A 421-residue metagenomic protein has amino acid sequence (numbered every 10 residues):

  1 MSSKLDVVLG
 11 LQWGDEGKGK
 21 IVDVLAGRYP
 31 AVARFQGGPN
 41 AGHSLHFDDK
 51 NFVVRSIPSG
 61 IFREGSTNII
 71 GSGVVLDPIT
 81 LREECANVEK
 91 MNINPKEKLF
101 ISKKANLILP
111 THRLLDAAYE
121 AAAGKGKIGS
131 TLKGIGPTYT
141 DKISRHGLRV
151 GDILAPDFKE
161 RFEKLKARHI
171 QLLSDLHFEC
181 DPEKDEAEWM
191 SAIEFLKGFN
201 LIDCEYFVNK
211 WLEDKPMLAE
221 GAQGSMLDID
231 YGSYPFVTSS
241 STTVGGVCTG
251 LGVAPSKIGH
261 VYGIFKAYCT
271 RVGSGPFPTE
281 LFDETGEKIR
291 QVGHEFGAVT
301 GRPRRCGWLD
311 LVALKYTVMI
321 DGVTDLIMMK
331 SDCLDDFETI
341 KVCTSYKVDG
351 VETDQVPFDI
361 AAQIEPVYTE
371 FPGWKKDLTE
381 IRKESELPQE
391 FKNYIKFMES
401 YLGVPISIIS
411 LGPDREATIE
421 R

Functional and structural regions predicted by a protein language model:
M1-R421: Non-transmembrane, aqueous-exposed alpha-helical and coiled segments at domain scale
